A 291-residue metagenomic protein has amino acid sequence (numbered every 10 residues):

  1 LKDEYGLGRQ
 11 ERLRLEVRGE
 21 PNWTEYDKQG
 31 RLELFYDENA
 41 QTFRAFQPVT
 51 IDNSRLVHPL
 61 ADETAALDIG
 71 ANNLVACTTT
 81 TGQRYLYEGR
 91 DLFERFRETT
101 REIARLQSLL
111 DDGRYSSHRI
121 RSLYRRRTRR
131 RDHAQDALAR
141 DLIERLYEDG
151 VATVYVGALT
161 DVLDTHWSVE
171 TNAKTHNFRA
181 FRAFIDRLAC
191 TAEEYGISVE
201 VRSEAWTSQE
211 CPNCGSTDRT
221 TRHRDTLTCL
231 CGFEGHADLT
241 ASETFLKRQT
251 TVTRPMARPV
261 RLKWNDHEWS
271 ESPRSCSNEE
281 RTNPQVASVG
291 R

Functional and structural regions predicted by a protein language model:
L1-A65, I69-L74: Extended, charged alpha/beta regions that create polyanion-binding interfaces
R18-E20, L146-D149, A192: Hydrophobic pocket-lining residues that define ligand/cofactor binding sites across diverse proteins
R18-P21, G89-E94, L239-S242: A short, sequence-level motif marking secondary-structure junctions
G30, L138-L142, I197, N213-S216: Glycine-rich, charged/polar anion/phosphate-binding loops that engage phosphate groups from diverse ligands
E38-N39, T78-Q83, C231: Short acidic-glycine loop/turn motifs at beta-strand connectors
Q47-T64, I69-F181, P255-R291: Substrate-contacting helices/loops that form the catalytic groove of nucleic-acid and nucleotide-polymer processing
T175, D186-R291: Positively charged, low-complexity nucleic-acid-binding target-recognition regions
